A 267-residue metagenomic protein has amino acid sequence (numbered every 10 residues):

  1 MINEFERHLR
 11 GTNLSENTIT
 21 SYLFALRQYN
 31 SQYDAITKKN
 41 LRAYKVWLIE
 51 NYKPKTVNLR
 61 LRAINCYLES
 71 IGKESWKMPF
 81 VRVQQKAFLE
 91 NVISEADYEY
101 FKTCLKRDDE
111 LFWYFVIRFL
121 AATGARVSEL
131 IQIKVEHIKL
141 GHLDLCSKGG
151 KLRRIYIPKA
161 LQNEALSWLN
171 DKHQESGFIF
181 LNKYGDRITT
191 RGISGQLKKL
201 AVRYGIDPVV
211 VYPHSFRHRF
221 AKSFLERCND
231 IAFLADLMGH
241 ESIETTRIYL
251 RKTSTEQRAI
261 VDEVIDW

Functional and structural regions predicted by a protein language model:
M1-W267: Conserved catalytic core of the tyrosine transesterase superfamily
